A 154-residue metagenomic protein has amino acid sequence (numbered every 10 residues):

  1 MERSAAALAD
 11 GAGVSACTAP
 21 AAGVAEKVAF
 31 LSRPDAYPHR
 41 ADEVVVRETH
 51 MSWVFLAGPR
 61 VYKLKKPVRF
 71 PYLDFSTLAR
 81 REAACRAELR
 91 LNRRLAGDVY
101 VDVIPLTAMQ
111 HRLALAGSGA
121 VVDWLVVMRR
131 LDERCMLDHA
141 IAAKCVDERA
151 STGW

Functional and structural regions predicted by a protein language model:
E2-R3, C85: Phosphate/dinucleotide-binding and metal-coordinating scaffold of catalytic cores in nucleotide-dependent enzymes
R3-H39: Juxta-kinase regulatory segment immediately upstream of eukaryotic protein kinase catalytic domains
V24-W154: Conserved ATP-binding subdomain of kinase catalytic cores across diverse folds
